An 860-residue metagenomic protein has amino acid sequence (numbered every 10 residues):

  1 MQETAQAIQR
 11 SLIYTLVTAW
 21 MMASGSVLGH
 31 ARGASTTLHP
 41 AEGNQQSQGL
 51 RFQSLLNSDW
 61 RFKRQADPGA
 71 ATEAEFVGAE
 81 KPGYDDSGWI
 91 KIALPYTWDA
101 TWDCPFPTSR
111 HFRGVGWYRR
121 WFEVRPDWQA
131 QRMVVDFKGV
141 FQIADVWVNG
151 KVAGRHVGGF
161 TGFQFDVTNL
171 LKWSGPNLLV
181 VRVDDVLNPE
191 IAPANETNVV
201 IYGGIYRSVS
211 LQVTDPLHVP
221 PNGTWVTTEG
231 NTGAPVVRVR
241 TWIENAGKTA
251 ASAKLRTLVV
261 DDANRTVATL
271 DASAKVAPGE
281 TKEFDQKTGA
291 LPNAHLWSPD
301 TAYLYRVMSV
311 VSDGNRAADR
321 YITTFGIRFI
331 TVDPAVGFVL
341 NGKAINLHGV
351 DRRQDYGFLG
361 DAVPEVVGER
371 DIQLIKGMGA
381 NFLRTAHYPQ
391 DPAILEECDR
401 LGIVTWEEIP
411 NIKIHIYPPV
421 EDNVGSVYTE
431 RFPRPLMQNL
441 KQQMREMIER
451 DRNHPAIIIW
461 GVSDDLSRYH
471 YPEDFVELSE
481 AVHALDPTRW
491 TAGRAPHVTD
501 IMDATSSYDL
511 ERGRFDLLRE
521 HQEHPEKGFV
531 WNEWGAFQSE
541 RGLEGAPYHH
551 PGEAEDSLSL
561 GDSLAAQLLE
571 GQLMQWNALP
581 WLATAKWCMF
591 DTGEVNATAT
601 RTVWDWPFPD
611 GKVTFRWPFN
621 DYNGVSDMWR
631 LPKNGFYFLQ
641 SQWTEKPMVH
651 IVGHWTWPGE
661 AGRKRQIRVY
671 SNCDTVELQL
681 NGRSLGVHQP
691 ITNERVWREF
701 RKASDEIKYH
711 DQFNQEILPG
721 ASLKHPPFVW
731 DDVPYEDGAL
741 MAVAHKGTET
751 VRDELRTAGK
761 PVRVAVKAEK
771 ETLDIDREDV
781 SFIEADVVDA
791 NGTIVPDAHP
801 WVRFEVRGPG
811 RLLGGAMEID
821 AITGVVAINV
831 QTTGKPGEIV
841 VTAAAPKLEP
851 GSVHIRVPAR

Functional and structural regions predicted by a protein language model:
T36-D136, P189-E196, Y202-I205, L217 (+3 more regions): Extended carbohydrate-recognition surfaces in non-catalytic/accessory domains of CAZymes and lectin-like proteins
K63-R64, R113-P220, P389-Q390, L401-W406 (+6 more regions): Accessory beta-strand-rich segments of carbohydrate-active enzymes
A93-F137, F141-N149, G154-V157, D184 (+9 more regions): Active-site-adjacent substrate/metal-binding segments within catalytic domains of carbohydrate-active enzymes
K172-P176, R240-D333, W730, E736-G738 (+2 more regions): Extended acidic/polar, glycine-enriched regions that form or flank non-catalytic beta-rich accessory modules
N195-P220, D591-G593, A599-G662, Q666-R763 (+1 more regions): Catalytic cores of secreted or luminal carbohydrate-active enzymes
V239-I243, I667-S671, K767, E778-P796 (+2 more regions): Beta-strand-rich structural segments
R240, E369-I375, F382-L631, G635 (+4 more regions): Substrate-binding/catalytic cleft of secreted carbohydrate-active enzymes, primarily glycoside hydrolases
A251-R256, S298-R306, N672-D674, L678-I691 (+4 more regions): Short flexible loop/turn segments that cap and initiate beta-strands
